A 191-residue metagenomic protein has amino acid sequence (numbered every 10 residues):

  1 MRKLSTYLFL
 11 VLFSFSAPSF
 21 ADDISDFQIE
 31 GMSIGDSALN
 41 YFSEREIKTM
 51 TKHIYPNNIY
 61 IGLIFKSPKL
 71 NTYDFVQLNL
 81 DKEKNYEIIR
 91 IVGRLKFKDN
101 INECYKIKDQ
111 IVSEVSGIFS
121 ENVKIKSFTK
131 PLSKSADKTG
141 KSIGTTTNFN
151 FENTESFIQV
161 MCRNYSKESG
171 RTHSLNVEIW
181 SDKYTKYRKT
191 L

Functional and structural regions predicted by a protein language model:
R2-L10: Sec-dependent signal peptide recognition, specifically the positively charged N-region followed immediately by
S5, F20-A21: Intrinsically disordered, low-complexity peptide-like regions
L10-V11, M32: Short N-terminal leader segment in a subset of presequences, especially plant chloroplast and some mitochondrial
S14-S16: N-terminal signal peptide c-region/cleavage motif recognized by signal peptidases
A21-G62, R90-L191: Non-cytosolic coordination micro-motifs
L63-E87: Compositionally biased P/S/T/G-rich terminal and signal peptide-adjacent segments that lie outside catalytic cores
